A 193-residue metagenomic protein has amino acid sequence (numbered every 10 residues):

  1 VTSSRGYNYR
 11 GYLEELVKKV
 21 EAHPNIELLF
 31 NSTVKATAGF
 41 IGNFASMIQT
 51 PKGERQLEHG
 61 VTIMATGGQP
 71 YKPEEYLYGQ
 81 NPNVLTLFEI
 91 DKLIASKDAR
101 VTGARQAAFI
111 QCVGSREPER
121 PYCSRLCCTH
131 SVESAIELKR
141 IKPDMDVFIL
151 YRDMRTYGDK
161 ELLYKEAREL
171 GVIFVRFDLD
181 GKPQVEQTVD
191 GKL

Functional and structural regions predicted by a protein language model:
V1, R10-G11, N31, T37 (+2 more regions): Rossmann-like dinucleotide/flavin-binding elements
Y7: Active-site catalytic microenvironments in core metabolic enzymes, especially phosphate/sugar-handling
G11-T66, V132, I136-L193: A Rossmann-like FAD-binding core segment of flavoenzymes
